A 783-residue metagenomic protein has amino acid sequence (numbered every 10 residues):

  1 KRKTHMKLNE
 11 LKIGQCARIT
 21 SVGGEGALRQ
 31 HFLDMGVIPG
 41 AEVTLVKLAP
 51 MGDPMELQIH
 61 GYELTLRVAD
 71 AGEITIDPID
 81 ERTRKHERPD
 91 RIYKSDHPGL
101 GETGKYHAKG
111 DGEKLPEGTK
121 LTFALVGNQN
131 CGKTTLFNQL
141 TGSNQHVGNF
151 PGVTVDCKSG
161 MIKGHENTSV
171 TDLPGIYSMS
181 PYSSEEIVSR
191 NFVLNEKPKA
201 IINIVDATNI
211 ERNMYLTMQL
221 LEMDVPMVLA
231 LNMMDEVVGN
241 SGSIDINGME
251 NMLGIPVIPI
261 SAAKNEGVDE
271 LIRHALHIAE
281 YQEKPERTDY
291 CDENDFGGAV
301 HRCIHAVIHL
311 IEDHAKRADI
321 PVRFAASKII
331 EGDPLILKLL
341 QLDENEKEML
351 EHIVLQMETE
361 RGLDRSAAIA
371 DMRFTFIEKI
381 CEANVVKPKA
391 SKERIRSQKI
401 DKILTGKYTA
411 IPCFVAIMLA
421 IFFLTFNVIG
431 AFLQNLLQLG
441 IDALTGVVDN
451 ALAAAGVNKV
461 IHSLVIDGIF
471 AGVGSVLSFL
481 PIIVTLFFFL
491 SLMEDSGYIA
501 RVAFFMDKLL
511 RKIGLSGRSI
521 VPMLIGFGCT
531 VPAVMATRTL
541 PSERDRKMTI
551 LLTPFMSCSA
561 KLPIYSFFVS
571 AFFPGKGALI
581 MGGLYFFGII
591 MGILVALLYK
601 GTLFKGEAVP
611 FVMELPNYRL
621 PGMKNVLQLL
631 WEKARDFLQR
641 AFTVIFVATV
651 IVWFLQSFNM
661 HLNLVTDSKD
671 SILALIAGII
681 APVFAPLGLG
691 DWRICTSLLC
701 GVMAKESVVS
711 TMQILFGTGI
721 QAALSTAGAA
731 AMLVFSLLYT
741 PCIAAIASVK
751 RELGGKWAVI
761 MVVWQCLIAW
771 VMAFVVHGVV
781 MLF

Functional and structural regions predicted by a protein language model:
H97-S178: Conserved G1/Walker A P-loop phosphate-binding module
H165, R190-V257, I564: Conserved C-terminal guanine-recognition region of P-loop GTPase G domains, centered on the G4
V237-Y290: Canonical P-loop GTPase G-domain recognition
G254, Y281, T288-A455, L662-L664 (+1 more regions): Extended helical scaffolds that flank P-loop GTPase cores
E360, A367-D371, K387, A431-I469 (+4 more regions): Extended, low-charge hydrophobic alpha-helical regions
C413-L424, L486-S491, V569-A571, L584-L598 (+3 more regions): Hydrophobic core segments of alpha-helical transmembrane domains in multi-pass membrane transport and ion-translocation
L439, A443-V447, A500-T530, K605-L629 (+1 more regions): Juxtamembrane inter-helical linkers in multi-pass membrane proteins
F555, S559-G582, A744-G754, A773-F783: Transmembrane helix-loop junctions at the membrane interface of multipass transporters and ion channels
